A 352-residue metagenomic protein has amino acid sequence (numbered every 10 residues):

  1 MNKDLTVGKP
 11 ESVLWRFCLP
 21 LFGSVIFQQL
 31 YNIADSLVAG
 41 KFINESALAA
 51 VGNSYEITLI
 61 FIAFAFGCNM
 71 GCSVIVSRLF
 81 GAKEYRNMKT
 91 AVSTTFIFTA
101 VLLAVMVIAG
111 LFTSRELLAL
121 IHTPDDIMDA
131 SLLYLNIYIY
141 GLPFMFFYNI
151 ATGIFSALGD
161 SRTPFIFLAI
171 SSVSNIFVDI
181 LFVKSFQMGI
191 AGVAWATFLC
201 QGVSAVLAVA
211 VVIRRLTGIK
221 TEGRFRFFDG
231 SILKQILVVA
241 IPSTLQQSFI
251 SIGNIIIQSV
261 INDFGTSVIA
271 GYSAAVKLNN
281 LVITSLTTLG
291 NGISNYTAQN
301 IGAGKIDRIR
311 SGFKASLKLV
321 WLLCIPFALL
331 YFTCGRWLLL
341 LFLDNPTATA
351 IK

Functional and structural regions predicted by a protein language model:
M1-C18, T197, V206-I250: Interhelical loop/hinge segments that connect adjacent transmembrane helices in multipass membrane
S12-S73, V238-I261: Signature of the first transmembrane helix
C18, V25, G52-Y55, T99 (+8 more regions): Residue-level recognition of transmembrane alpha-helices in multi-pass small-molecule transporters/permeases
L30-A49, L118-D125, L181-M188, S248-K277 (+3 more regions): Helix-terminus/linker motif at the lipid-water interface of multi-pass membrane proteins
L48-I108, M145-P164, G271-G335: Small-residue-rich hydrophobic transmembrane alpha-helices
V105-L132, N136, A328-K352: Short membrane-interface helical motifs at transmembrane helix boundaries in multi-pass membrane transporters
G110, G153, D179, V183 (+4 more regions): Structural signal for membrane-spanning alpha-helices in multi-pass inner-membrane proteins, emphasizing helix cores
S172-V206, A210, C334-L340: Membrane-interface helix-loop junctions in multi-pass transport and translocation proteins
